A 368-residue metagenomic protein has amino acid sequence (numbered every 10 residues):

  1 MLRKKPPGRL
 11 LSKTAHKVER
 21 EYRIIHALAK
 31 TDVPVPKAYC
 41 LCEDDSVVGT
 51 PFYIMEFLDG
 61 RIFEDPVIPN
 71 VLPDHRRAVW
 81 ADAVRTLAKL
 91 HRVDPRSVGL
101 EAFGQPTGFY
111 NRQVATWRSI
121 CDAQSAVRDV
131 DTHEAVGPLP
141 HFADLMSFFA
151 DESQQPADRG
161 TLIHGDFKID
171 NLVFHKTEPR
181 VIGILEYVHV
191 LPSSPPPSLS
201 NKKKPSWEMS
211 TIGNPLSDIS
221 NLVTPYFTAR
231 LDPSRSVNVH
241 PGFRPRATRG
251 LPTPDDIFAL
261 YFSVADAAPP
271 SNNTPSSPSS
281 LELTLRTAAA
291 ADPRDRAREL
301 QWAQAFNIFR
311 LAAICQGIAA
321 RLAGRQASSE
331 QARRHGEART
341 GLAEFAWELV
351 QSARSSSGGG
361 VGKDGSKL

Functional and structural regions predicted by a protein language model:
M1-L162, H175-R180: ATP-binding pocket architecture of kinase catalytic cores
V18, W302-A305: Start-of-helix signal in alpha-solenoid helical-repeat scaffolds, especially tetratricopeptide repeats
T31-V35, R92-F103, A126-D131, Q155-P156 (+3 more regions): Surface-exposed helix-capping loop/turn segments at secondary-structure junctions
Y53-E56, R85-A88, A115, S119 (+7 more regions): Generic alpha-helical structural context detector
L162-H164, I169: Catalytic-loop of the protein kinase fold
V173-P197, N201-P233: Catalytic activation segment of kinase domains across protein kinase-like and atypical kinase folds
L199, S217-N272, S277-A288, F306-R325: Active-site activation/catalytic loop segments of kinase-like enzymes and analogous catalytic loops in related
A313-L368: Regulatory N- and C-terminal appendages and interdomain linkers associated with kinase/kinase-like NTP transferase
